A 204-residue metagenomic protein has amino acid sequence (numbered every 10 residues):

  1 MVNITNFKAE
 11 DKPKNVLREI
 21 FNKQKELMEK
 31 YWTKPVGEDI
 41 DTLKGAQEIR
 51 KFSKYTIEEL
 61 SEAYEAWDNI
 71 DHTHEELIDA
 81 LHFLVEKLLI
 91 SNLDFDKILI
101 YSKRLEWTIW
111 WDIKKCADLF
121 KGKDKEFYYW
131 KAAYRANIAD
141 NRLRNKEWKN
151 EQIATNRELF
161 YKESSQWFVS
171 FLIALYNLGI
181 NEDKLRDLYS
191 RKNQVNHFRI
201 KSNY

Functional and structural regions predicted by a protein language model:
M1-Y204: Flexible "arm" and connector segments at domain edges
